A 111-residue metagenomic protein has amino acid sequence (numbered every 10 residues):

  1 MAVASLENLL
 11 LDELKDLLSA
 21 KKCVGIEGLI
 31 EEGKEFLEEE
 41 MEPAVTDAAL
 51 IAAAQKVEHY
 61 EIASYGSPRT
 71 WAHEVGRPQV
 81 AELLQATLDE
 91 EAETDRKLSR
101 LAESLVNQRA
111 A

Functional and structural regions predicted by a protein language model:
M1-A111: Amphipathic alpha-helical hairpins
